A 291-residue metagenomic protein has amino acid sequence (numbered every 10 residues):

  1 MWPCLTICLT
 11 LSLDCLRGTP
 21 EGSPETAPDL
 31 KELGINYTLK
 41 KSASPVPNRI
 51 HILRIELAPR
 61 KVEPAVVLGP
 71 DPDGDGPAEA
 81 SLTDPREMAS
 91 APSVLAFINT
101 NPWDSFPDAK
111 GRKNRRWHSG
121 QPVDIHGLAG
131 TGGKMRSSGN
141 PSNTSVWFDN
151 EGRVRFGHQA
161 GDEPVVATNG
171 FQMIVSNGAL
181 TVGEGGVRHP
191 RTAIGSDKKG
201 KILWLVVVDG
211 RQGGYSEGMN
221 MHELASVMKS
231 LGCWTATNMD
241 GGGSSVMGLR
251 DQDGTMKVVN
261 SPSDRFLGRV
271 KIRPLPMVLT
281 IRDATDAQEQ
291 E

Functional and structural regions predicted by a protein language model:
P3-D14: Bacterial N-terminal signal peptides
L13-E291: Gly/Ser/Thr/Pro-rich low-complexity, intrinsically disordered segments
